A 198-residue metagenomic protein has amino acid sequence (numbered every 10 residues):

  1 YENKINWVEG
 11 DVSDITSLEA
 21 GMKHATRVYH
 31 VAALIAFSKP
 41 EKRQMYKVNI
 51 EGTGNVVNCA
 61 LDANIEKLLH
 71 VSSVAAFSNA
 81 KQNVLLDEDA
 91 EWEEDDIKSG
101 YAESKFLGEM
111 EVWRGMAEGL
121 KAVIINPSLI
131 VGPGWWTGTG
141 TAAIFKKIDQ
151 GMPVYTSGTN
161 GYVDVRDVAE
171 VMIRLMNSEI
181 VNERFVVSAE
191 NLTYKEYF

Functional and structural regions predicted by a protein language model:
Y1, I5-E51, C59: NAD(P)H-binding glycine-rich loop region in Rossmannoid oxidoreductase-like domains and their noncatalytic homologs
F37, V74-V84, I130-W136: Conserved catalytic-site region of short-chain dehydrogenase/reductase
E51-Y101: Conserved Rossmann-fold NAD(P)-dependent oxidoreductase catalytic core, especially the SDR/UDP-sugar
N55, L107, T139-G140, T156-M176 (+1 more regions): Substrate-positioning beta->alpha
D96-I124: Active-site Tyr-X1-5-Lys
K98-G100, S128-T137, V154-R166: Glycine-rich "substrate-gating" loop/helix at the edge of Rossmann-like oxidoreductase active sites
L120, G132-A142, L175-F185: Glycine/proline-rich active-site loop of Rossmann-fold NAD(P)-dependent oxidoreductases
V171-F198: Mid/C-terminal beta-alpha module of Rossmann-like enzyme folds, strongest in SDR-family dehydrogenases/epimerases
